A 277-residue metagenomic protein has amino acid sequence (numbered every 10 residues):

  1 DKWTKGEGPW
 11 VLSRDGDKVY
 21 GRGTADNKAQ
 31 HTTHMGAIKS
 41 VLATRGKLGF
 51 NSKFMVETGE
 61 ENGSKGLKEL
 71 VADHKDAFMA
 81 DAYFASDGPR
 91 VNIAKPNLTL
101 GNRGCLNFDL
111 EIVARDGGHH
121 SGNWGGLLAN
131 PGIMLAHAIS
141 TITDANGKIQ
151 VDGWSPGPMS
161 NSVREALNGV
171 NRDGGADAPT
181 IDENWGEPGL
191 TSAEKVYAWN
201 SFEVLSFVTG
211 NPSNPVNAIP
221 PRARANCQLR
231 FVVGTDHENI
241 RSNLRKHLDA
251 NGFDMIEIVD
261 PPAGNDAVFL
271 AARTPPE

Functional and structural regions predicted by a protein language model:
D1-T24, V41-F50, C227: Acidic/His- and Gly-rich active-site-bordering loop/insert found across diverse amide/peptide-bond hydrolases
K2-R14, R103-I112, E277: Acidic-glycine-rich active-site phosphate/pyrophosphate-binding loop
D17-K18, K53, D81-Y83, F202 (+1 more regions): Structural motif
G23-I38: Active-site alpha-helical elements of protease catalytic centers
G36-A43, H137-T141: Short glycine/serine- and small hydrophobic-enriched flexible loop segments
T44-K47, K75-D76, A250-F253: Short helix-capping segments at alpha-helix termini
G49-N130: Histidine/acidic-residue-rich, glycine-tolerant segments that coordinate divalent metal ions
V91-I93, L100, N107-E277: Metal-dependent amide/peptide-bond hydrolase catalytic core, centered on the "pita-bread" metallohydrolase fold
